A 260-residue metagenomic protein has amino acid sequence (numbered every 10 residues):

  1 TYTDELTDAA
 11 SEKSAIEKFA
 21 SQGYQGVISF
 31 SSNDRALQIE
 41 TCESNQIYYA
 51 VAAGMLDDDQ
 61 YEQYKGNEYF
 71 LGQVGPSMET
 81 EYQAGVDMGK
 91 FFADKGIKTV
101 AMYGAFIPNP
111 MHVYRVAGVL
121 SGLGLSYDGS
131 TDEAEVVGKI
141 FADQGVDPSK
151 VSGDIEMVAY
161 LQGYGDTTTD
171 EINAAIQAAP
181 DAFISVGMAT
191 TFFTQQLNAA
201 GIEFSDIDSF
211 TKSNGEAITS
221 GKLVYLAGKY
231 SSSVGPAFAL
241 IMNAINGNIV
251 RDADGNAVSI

Functional and structural regions predicted by a protein language model:
T1, A84-D87, P110-K150: Short, solvent-exposed amphipathic alpha-helices that sit in or adjacent to ligand/effector-binding or catalytic
Y2-S21, I140-Q177, T191-F192: Structural motif
L6-E62, E79, M188-F193: Beta-alpha junction/loop-to-helix N-cap segments that form part of ligand/metal-binding clefts
Q22-V27, E43-Y49, K65-F70, K95-V100 (+5 more regions): Loop/turn elements at helix/coil->beta-strand transitions in domains of secreted/extracellular proteins
A50-Q60, F183-K222, L226: Venus flytrap/periplasmic-binding-protein-like
Y61-F91, Y103-F106, S220-S231: Short beta-strand elements at the ligand-binding edges of bilobed clamshell
E62-G72, Y127-V158, R251-V258: Surface-exposed intrinsically disordered loops and tails
S126, P236-I260: Hinge/cleft segment of the Venus flytrap/periplasmic-binding protein
